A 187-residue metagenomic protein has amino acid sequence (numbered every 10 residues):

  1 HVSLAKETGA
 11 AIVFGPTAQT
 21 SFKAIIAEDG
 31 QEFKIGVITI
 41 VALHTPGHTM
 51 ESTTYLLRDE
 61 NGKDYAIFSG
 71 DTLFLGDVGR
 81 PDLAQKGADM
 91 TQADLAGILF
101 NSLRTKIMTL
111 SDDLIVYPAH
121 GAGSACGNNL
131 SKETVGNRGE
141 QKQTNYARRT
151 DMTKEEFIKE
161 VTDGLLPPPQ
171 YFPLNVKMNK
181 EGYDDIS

Functional and structural regions predicted by a protein language model:
H1-V41: Glycine/alanine-rich phosphate-binding loops at beta-alpha junctions
L4-F14, Y55, A66-F68, Y117-P118 (+2 more regions): N-terminal, helix-rich and Lys/Arg-enriched segments in bacterial and organellar proteins
K6-T8, V13-G15, Q19-S21, H48 (+4 more regions): Mixed-charge, polar/low-complexity N-terminal
A24-L114, G121-N129, N137: Catalytic core of the metallo-beta-lactamase
D89-M90, D94-S187: Accessory terminal helices/loops
